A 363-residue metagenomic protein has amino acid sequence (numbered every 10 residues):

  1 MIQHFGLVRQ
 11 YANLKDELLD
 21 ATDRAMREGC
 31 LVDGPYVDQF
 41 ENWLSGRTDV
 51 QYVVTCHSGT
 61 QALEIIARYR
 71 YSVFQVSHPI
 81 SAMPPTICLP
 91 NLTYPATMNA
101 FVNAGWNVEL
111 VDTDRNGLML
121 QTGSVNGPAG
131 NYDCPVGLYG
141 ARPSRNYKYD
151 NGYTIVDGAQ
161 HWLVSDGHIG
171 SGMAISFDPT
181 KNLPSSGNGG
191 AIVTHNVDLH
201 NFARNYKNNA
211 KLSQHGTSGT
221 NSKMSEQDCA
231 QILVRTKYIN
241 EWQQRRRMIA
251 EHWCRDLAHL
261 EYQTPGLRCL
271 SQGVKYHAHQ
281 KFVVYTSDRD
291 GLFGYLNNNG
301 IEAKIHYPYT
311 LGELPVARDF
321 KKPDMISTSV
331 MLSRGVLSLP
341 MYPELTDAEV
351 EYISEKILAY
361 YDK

Functional and structural regions predicted by a protein language model:
M1-C30, P340: N-terminal "arm"/small-domain region of PLP-dependent enzymes with the aminotransferase-like
V8, D20, Y36-W43, R47-V54 (+4 more regions): PLP-dependent aminotransferase class I/II
C30, G34-T86, A100-A104, L110: Phosphate-binding glycine-rich loop
G59, T93, Y342: Conserved glycine-rich SAM-binding loop
L92-M98: Conserved coil-to-alpha-helix start sites within the AMP-binding
N107-G117, K304: Short beta-strand->loop structural element characteristic of the AMP-binding/adenylate-forming
D114-S185, A191-V193, V197: Active-site phosphate-binding strand-loop segment of PLP-dependent enzymes
